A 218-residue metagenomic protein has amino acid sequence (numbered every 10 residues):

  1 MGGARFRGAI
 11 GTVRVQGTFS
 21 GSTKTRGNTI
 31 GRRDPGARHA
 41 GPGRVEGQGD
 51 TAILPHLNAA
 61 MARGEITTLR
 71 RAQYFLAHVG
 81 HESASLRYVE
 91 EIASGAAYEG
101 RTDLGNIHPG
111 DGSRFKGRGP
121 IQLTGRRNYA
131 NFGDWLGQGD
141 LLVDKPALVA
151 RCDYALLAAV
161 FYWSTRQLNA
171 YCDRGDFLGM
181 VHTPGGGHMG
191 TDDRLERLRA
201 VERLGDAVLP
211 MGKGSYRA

Functional and structural regions predicted by a protein language model:
M1-P55, A59, E196, R203-A218: Extracellular cell-wall/glycan-interacting regions and their flexible linkers
N28-G49, H56, A77-Y162: Peptidoglycan-targeting cell-wall enzymes and recognition modules
D50-E65, F75-G80, H182-G185: Amphipathic alpha-helical segments that form the core helices of the histone-fold
E65-F75, Y88-E91, N169-V181: Surface-exposed patches in mature extracellular/periplasmic domains of secreted proteins
L76, E90, A96-Y98, G190-G205: Extracytoplasmic, non-cytosolic globular domains
V79-E82, C172-G190: Acidic helix/loop microenvironments that form the catalytic cleft of cell-wall polysaccharide enzymes
E82-L86, R127, R166-Q167, H188 (+2 more regions): A generic secondary-structure signal for well-formed alpha-helical elements
Y154-L156, T165-C172: Proteins synthesized as precursors that undergo proteolytic processing into mature forms
